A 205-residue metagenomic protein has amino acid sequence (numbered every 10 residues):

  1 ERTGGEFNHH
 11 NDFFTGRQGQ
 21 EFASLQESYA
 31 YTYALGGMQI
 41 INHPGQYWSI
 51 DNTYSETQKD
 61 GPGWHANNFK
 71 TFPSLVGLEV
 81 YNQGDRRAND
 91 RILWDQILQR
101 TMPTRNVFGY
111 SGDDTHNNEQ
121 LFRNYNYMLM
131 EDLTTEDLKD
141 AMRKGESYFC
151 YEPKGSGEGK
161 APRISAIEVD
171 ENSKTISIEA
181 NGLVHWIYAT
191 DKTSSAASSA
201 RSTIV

Functional and structural regions predicted by a protein language model:
E1-T57, W64, P73, E79-W94 (+1 more regions): A metal-dependent hydrolase metal-coordination microenvironment
E6-H9, L35, S74, R105 (+2 more regions): Residues that flank catalytic or metal-binding motifs in active/ligand-binding sites
Q20, K70, S165-V169: Short, exposed beta-strand/loop patches in secreted or surface proteins that constitute
E27-S28, A66-N67, T175-S177: Generic recognition of flexible, low-complexity loop/linker segments
Y33, L98-Q99, P103: Anion (oxyanion) recognition and catalysis
Q58-D60, N181: Solvent-exposed residues in well-ordered beta-strands and their adjoining turns, especially edge/terminal strands
F69-F72, P103: Alpha-helix termination/capping residues and helix-transition junctions
T101-F108, D113-V205: C-terminal functional module detector
